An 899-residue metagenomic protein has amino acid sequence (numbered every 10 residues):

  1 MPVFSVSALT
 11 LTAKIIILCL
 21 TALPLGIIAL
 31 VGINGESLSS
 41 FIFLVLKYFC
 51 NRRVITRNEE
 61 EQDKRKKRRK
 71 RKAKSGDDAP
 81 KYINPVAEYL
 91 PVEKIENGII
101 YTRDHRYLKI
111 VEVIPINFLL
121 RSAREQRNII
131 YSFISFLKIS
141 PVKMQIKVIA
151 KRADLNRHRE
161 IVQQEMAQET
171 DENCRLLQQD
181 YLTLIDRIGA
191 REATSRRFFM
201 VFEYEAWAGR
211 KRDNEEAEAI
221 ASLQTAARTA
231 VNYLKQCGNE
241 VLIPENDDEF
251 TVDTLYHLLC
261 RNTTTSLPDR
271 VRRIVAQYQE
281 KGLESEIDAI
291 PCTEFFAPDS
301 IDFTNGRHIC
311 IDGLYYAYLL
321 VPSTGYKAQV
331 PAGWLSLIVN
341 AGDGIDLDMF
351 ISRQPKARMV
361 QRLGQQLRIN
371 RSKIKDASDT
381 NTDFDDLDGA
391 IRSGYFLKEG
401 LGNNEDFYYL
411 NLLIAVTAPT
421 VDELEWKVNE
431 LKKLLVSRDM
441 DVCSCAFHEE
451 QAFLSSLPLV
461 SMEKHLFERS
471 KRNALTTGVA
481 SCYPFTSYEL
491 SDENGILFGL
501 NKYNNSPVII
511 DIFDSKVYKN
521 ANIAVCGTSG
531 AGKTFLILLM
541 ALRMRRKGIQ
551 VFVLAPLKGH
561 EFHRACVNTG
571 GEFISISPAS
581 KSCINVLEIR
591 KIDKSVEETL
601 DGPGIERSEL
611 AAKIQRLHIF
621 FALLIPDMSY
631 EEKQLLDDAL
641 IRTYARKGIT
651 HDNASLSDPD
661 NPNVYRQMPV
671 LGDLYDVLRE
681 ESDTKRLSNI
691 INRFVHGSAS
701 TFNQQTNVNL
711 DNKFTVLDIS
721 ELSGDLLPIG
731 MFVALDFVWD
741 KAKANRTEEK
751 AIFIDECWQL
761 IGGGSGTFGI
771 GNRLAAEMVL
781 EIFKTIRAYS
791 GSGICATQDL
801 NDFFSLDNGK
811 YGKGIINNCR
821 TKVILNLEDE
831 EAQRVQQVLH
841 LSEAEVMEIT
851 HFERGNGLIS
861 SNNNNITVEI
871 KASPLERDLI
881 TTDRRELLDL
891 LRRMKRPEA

Functional and structural regions predicted by a protein language model:
A8-L23, Y518: Hydrophobic alpha-helical transmembrane segments
L18-P484: Extended, folded cores of ATP/NTP-driven motor/assembly subunits in large transport and secretion machines
I99, K109-N117, A123-V142, K147 (+12 more regions): P-loop NTPase motor domains
V525: Hydrophobic anchor at the beta1->P-loop junction of P-loop NTPases
G530: Walker A (P-loop) phosphate-binding loop of P-loop NTPases
K533: Conserved lysine of the Walker
L536: Hydrophobic positions on the alpha1 helix immediately C-terminal to the Walker A/P-loop
G570-I574, K810-I824: A short helix-turn-beta junction within AAA+ P-loop NTPase domains corresponding to the substrate/partner-engaging
